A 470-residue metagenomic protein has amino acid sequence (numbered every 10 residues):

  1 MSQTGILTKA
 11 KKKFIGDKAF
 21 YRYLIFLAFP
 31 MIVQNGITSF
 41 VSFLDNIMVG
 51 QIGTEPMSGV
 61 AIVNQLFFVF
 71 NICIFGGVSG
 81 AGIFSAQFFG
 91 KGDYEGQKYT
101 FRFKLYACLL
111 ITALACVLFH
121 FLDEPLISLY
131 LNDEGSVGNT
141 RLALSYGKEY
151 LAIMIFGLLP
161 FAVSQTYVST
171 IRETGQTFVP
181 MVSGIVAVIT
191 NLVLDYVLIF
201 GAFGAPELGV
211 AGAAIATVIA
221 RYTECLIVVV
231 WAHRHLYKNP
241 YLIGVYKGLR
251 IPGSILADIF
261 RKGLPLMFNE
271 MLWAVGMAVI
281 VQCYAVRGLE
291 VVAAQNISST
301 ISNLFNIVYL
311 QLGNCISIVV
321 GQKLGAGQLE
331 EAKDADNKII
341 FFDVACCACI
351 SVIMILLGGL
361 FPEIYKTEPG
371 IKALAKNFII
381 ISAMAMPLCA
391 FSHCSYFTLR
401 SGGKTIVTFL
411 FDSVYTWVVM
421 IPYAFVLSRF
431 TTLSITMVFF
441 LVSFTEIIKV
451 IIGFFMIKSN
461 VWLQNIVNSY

Functional and structural regions predicted by a protein language model:
M1-A28, S85-G157, P206-G263, V320-A385 (+1 more regions): Short alpha-helical transmembrane segments in multi-pass integral membrane proteins
F26, V49-F68, R141-Y146, V210-A211 (+5 more regions): Interfacial/gating helices of multi-pass transporter permease domains
F26-D45, I153, A187, A220-E224 (+4 more regions): Transmembrane helical elements of multi-pass membrane transporters/channels
M31, N35, N46-I47, N64 (+16 more regions): Transmembrane alpha-helix boundary and packing residues in multipass membrane permease domains and related
I32, G36, F40, L44 (+18 more regions): Generic alpha-helical transmembrane segments of integral inner-membrane proteins, especially permease/transport modules
G36, F40-S58, I127-R141, V197-L208 (+4 more regions): Helix-terminus/linker motif at the lipid-water interface of multi-pass membrane proteins
M57-V117, F161-P180, V281, A294-G358 (+1 more regions): Small-residue-rich hydrophobic transmembrane alpha-helices
V78, I153-R172, P180-V188, A213-V229 (+5 more regions): Short runs within selected transmembrane alpha-helices of multi-pass transporters and secretion channels
